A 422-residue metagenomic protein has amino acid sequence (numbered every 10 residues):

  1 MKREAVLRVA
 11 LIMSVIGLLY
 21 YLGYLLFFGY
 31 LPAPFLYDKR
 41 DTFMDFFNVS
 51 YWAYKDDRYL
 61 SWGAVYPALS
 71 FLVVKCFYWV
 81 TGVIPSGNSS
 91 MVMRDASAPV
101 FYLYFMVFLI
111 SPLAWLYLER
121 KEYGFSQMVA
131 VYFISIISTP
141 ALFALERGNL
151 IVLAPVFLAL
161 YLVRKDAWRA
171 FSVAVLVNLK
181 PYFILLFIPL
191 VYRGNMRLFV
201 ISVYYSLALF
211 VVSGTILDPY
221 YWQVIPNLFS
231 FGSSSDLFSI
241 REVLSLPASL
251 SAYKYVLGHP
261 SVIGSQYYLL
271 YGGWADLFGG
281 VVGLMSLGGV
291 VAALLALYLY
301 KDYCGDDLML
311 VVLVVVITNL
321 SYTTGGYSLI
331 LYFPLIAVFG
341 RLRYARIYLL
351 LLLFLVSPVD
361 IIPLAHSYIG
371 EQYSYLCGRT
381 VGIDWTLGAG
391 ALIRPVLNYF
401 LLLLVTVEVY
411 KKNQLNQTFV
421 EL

Functional and structural regions predicted by a protein language model:
M1-V163, A167-W168, R197-G325, C377-A391 (+1 more regions): Primarily membrane-embedded glycan-assembly and transfer machineries that use lipid-linked glycans
W62-P67, A337-L422: Aromatic-enriched
L153, P181-I184, G326-I330: Transmembrane helix boundary and interhelical junction motifs in multipass membrane proteins
W168-L190, V312-L320: Membrane-interface alpha helices of multi-pass inner-membrane proteins
N178-P181, A208-L209, P358: Membrane-embedded alpha-helical segments of transport systems, primarily multispan ion/solute transporters
R193-Y204, Y344-L350: Membrane-interfacial entry segments at the cytosolic side of transmembrane helices
G325-L342: Hydrophobic/aromatic-rich transmembrane helices and adjacent perimembrane loops
